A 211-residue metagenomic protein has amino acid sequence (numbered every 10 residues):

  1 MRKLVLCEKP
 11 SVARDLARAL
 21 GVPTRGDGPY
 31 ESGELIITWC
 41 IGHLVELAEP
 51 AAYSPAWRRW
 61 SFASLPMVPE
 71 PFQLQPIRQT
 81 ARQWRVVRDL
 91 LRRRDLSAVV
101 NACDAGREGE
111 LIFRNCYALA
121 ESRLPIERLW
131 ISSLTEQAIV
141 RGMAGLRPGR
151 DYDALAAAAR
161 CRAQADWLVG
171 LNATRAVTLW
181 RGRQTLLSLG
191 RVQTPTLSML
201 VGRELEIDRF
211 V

Functional and structural regions predicted by a protein language model:
M1-A163, W167, L171: Intrinsically disordered, low-complexity regulatory segments
C7, A163-V211: Prokaryote-biased recognition of long, low-complexity C-terminal linker/tail segments that are poorly structured
